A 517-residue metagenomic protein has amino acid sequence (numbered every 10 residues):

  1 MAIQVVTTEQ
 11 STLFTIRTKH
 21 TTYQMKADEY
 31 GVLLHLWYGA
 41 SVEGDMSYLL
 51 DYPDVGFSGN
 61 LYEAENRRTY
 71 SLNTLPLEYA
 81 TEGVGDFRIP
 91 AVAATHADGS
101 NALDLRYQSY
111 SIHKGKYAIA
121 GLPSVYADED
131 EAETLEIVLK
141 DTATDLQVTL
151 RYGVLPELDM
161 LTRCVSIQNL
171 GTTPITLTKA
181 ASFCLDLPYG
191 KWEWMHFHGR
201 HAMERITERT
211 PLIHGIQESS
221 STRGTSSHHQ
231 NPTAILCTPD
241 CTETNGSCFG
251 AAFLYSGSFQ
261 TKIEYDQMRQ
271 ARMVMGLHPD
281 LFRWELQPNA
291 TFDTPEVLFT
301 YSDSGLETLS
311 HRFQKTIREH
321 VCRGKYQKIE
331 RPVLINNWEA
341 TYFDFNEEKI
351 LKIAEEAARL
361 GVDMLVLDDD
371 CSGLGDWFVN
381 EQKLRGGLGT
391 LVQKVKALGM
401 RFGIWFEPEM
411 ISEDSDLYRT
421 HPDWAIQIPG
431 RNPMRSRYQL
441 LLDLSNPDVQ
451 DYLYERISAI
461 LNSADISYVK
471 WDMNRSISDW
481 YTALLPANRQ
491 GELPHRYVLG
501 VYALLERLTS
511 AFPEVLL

Functional and structural regions predicted by a protein language model:
M1-F14, Q267-Q287, E514: Short acidic, Pro/Gly- and aromatic-enriched capping/linker segments at domain boundaries
V5-T7, S11-K19, Y23, L33-E264 (+1 more regions): Polysaccharide-binding surfaces and accessory modules of carbohydrate-active proteins
H20, V165, N289, I335 (+6 more regions): Conserved, mostly hydrophobic/aromatic
V32, L155, F299-P332: Terminal connector regions
T95, S100-S109, W284-D303: Short Pro-Gly-centered flexible turn/kink motifs
I329-V333, G361-D363, L398-F402, D465-S467 (+1 more regions): Short, well-ordered coil/turn segments that N-cap beta-strands
N337, T341-R419, D451-E455, R496-E506: Aromatic- and glycine-enriched glycan-recognition loops and surfaces that form the carbohydrate-binding subsites
K383-G387, L391-A397, R419-L516: Active-site neighborhood of glycoside hydrolase catalytic domains
